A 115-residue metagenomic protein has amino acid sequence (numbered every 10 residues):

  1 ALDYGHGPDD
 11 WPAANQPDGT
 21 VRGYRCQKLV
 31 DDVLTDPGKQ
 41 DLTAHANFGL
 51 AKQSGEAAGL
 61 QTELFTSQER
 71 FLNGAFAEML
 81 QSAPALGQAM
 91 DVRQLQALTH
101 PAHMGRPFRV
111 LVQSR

Functional and structural regions predicted by a protein language model:
A1-R115: Long, Lys/Arg- and hydrophobic-enriched amphipathic alpha-helices
